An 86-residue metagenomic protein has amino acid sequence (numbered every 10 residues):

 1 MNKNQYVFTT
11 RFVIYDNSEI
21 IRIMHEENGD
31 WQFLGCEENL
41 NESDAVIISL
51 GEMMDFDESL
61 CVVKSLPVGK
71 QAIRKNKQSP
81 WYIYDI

Functional and structural regions predicted by a protein language model:
N2-N4: Short loop/turn motifs at secondary-structure junctions and domain boundaries
Y6-G29: Amphipathic, interaction-prone secondary-structure segments
V7, Q32, D55, W81-I83: Intrinsic disorder/low-structure terminal segments
F12, E26-V68: Acidic, aromatic-enriched beta-alpha/helix-loop junctions
I14, I20-I23, I47-I48, I73 (+1 more regions): Weak global preference for isoleucine
E58-I86: Short, compact, well-ordered microdomains
